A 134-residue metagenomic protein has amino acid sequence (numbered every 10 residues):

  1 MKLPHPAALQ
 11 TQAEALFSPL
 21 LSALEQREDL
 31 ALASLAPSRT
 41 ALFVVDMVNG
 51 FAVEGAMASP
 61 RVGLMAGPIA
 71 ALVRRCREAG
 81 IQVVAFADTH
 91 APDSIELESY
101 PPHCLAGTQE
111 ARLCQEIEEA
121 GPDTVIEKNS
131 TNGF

Functional and structural regions predicted by a protein language model:
M1-V125: Active-site acidic carboxylates
V125-F134: Glycine-rich oxoanion-binding loops at beta->alpha junctions
